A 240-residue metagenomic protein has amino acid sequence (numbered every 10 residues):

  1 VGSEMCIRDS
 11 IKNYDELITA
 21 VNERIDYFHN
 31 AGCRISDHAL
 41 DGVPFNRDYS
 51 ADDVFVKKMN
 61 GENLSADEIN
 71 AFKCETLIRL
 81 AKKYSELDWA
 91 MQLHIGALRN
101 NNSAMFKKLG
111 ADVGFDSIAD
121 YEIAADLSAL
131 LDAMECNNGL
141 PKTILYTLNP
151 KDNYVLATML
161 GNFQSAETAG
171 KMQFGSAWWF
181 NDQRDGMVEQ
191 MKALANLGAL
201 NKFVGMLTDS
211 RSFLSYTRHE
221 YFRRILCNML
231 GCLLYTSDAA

Functional and structural regions predicted by a protein language model:
V1, A39-D41, A177: Structured loops at beta-to-helix junctions and adjacent beta-edge loops in soluble globular domains
G2-C6, D238-A239: Short, small-residue-biased leader/transition segments that mark boundaries at the very start of proteins
R8-K142, K151-A169, G186-G205, F222-C227 (+1 more regions): Histidine/acidic residue-rich metal-binding segments in metalloenzymes
L145-T147: Glycine-rich anion-binding loop/nest that anchors nucleotide
N149-P150, K171-M191, S237-A240: C-terminal helical cap
Q183, F213-Y216: Short active-site-adjacent structural elements
D209: Intrinsically disordered, low-complexity polar regions and short flexible loop motifs
T217, R224-A240: C-terminal, non-catalytic "cap/extension" segments appended to globular domains
